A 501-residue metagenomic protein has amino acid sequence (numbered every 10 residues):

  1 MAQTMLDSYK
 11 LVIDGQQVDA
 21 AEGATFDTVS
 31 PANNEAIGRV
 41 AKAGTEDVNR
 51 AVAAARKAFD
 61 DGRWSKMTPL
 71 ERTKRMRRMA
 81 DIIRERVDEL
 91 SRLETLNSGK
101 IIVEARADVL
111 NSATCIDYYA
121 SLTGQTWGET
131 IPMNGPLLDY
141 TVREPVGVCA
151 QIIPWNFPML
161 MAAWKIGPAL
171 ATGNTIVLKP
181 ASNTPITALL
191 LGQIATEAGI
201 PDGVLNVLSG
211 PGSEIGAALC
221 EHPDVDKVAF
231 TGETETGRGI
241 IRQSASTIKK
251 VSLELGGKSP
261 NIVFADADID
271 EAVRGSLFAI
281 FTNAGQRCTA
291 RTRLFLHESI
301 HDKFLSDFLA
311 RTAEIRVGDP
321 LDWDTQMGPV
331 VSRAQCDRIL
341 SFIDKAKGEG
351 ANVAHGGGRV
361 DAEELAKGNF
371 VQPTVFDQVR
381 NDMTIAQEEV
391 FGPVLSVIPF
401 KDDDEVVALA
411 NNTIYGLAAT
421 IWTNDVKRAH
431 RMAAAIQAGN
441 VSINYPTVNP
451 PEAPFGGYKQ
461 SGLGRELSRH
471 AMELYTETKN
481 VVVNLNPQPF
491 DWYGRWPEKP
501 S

Functional and structural regions predicted by a protein language model:
M1-A32, A58, G358: Hydrophobic face of amphipathic alpha-helices that form TPR/SEL1-like repeat modules and related alpha-solenoid
D19-A21, T25-F26, K42-E46, A267: A short acidic/small-residue loop/turn micro-motif
N34, R72, E94, I116 (+9 more regions): Residue-level signal for inorganic ion chemistry
E35-R39, V225, I262, R316 (+2 more regions): Conserved C-terminal structural/oligomerization subdomain of aldehyde/semialdehyde dehydrogenase
E35-T126, P136: Glycine-rich loop-to-alpha-helix module at the N-terminal edge of alpha/beta enzyme cores
I37-A43, D60-W64, Q151, N261-F264 (+5 more regions): Short, well-ordered beta-strand elements within core beta-sheets of diverse protein domains
G128-E271, F400: Rossmann-like NAD(P) dinucleotide-binding subdomain of oxidoreductase/dehydrogenase enzymes
E235-R380, I443, F490-D491, P497-P500: ALDH superfamily catalytic-core signature
